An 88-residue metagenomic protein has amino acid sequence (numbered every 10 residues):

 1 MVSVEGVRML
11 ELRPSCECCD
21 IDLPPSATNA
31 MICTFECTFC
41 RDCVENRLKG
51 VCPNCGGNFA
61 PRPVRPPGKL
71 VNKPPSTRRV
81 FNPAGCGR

Functional and structural regions predicted by a protein language model:
V2-R88: Intrinsically disordered, low-complexity regulatory regions in eukaryotic proteins
